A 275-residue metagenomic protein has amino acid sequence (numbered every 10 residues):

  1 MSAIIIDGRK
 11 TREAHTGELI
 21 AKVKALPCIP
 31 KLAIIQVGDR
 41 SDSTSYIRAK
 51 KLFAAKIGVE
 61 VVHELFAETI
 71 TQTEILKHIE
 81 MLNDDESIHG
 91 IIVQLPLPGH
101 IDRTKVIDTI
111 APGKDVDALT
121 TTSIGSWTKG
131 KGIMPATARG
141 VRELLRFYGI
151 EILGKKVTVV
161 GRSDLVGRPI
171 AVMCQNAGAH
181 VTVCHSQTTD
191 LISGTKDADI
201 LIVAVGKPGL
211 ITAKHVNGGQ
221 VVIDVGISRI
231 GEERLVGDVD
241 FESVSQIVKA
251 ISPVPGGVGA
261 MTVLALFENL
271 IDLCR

Functional and structural regions predicted by a protein language model:
M1-C28: Positively charged, low-complexity intrinsically disordered leader regions
I29-D39: Short beta-strand segments enriched in small/hydrophobic residues
V37-K51, K131-V221, E233-S245: Glycine-rich phosphate/diphosphate-binding loop of Rossmann-like nucleotide-binding domains
A54-E68, V181-V183: Short beta-strand elements in bilobed, periplasmic/extracellular small-molecule ligand-binding domains
E74-E86: Short, well-structured alpha-helical segments in soluble
I92-I152: Anion-binding alpha/beta catalytic cores of soluble intermediary-metabolism enzymes, centered on
P96, A204-K207, G226-I227: Short glycine-/small-residue-rich Rossmann-like dinucleotide-binding loops
T104-D117, I124, G226-R275: Rossmann-fold NAD(P)-binding glycine/threonine-rich loop
